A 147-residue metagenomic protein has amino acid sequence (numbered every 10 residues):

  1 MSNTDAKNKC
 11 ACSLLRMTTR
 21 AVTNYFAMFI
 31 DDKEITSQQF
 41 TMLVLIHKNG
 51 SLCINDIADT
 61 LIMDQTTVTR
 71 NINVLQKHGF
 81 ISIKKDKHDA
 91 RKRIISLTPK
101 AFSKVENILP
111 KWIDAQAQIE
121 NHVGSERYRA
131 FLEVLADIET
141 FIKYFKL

Functional and structural regions predicted by a protein language model:
M1-K33: N-terminal leader segment of winged-helix/HTH proteins
M1-K7, S125-L147: C-terminal regulatory/oligomerization modules of transcriptional regulators
R16-T19, V44-K48, L109, A136: Short, locally clustered residues in the helix-turn-helix/winged-helix DNA-binding domain
A21, Y25, T41-V44, S103: Pre-recognition alpha-helix immediately N-terminal to the DNA-recognition helix within helix-turn-helix or winged-helix
Q38-F40, T66: Key DNA-contact positions within bacterial/archaeal DNA-binding proteins
N49-C53: Short capping segments at the starts of secondary-structure elements
I54-N55, T66, N73, R93: Residues within helix-turn-helix
N73-E133: Charged, amphipathic alpha-helical coiled-coil/dimerization segments
